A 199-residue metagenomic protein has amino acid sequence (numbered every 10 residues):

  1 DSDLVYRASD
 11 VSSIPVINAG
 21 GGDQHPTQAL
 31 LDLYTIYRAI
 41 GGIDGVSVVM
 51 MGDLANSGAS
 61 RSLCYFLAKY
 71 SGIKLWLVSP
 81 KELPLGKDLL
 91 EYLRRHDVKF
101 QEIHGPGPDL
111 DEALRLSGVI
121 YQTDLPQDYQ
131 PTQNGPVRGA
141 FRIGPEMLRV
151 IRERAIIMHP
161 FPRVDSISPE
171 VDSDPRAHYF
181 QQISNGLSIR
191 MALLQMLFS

Functional and structural regions predicted by a protein language model:
D1-Y37, R163-S168: Phosphate/diphosphate ligand-binding glycine-rich loop within oxidoreductases
I14, S71-I73, V150-I156: A short helix->loop->beta-strand "cap" motif at the edges of active sites that frequently abuts
V16-A19, H25, M50, E102 (+2 more regions): General beta-strand structural signal in soluble alpha/beta enzymes
G20-Q24, P80-E82, Q182-G186: Short, acidic/turn-prone active-site loops that include or flank metal/cofactor- and phosphate-binding residues
R38-T123: Glycine-rich phosphate/diphosphate-binding loop of Rossmann-like nucleotide-binding domains
R94-R176: Rossmann-like adenosine-cofactor binding region
S173-S199: C-terminal helix-to-coil terminal segments
